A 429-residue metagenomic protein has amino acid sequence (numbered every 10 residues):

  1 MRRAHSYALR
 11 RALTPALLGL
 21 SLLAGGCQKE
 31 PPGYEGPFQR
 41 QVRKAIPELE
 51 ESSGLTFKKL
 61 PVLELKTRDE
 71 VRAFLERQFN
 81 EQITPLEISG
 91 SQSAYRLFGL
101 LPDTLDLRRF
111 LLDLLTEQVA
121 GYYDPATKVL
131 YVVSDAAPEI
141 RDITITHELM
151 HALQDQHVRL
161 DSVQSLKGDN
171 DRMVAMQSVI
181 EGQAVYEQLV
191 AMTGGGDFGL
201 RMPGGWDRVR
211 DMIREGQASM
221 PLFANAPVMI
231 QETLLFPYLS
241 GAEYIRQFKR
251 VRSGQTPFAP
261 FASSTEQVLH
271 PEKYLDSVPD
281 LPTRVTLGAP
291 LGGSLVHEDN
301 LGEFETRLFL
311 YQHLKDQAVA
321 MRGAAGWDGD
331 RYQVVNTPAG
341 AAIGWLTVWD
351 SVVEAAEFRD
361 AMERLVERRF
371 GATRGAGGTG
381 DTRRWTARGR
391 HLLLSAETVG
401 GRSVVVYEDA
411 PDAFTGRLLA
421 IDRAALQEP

Functional and structural regions predicted by a protein language model:
L23-G26: C-terminal motif of bacterial Sec signal peptides marking the signal peptidase cleavage site
Q28-E30: Bacterial signal peptide processing site
R40-E139: Auxiliary, metal-adjacent structural segments of Zn-dependent hydrolase domains
L49, I143-L160, A184-V185: Active-site recognition of the HExxH zinc-binding catalytic motif
L130-I145, D169-M176: Short pre-active-site segment immediately N-terminal to the catalytic Zn-binding motif
D155-D161, S165-I213: Post-HExxH zinc-binding segment in Zn-dependent metallohydrolases
A218-G340, L346, E354: Pan-zinc metallopeptidase signature
D328-P429: C-terminal soluble interaction/assembly domains
